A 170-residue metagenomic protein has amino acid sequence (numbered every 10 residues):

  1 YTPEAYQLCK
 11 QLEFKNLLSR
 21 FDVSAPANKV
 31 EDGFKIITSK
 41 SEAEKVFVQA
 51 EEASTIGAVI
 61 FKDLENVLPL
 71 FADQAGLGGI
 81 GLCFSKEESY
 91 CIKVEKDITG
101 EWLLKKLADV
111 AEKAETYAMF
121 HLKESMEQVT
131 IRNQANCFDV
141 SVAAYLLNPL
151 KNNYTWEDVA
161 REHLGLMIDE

Functional and structural regions predicted by a protein language model:
Y1-G81, S85-E115: Long, highly charged low-complexity segments
L77-E170: Active-site-proximal helix-loop-helix substrate-binding element of RNase H-like nuclease domains
